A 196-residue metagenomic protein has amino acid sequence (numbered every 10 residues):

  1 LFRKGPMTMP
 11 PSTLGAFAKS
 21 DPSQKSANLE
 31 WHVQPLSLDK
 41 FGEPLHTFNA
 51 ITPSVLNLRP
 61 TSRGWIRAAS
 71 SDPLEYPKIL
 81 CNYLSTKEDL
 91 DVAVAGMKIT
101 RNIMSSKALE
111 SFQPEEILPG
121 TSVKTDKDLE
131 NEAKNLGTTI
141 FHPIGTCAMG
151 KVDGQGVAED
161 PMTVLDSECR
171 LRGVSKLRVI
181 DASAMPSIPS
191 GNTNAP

Functional and structural regions predicted by a protein language model:
F2-P196: FAD-dependent oxidoreductase catalytic-site/capping-region signature
